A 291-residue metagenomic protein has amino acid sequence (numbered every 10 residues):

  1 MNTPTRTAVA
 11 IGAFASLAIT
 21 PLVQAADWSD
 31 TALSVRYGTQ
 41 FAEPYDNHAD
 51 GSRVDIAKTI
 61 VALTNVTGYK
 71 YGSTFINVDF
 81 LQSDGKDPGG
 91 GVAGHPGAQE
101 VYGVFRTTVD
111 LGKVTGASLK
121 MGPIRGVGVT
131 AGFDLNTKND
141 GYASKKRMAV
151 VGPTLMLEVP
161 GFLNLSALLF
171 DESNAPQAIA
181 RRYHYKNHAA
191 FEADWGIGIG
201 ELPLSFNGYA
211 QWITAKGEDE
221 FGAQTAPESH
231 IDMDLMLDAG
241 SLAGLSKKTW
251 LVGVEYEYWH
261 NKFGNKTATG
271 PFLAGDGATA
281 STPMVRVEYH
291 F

Functional and structural regions predicted by a protein language model:
M1-W28: Cleavable N-terminal export/targeting peptides
V23-D30, V66-F75, L111-G128, M156-L165 (+2 more regions): Short loop/turn motifs that connect adjacent beta-strands in outer-membrane beta-barrel proteins
A25-N77: Short glycine/proline- and aromatic-enriched beta-strand/turn motifs that initiate or cap beta-hairpins
Y37-F41, F80-D84, A131-N139, L169-A175 (+3 more regions): Transmembrane beta-strands of outer-membrane beta-barrel pores
L63-T67, F105-K113, V151-L157, F191-I197 (+2 more regions): Residues on the lipid-exposed face of transmembrane beta-strands in outer-membrane beta-barrel proteins
N77-Y142, Q224-E228, T269, A274: Surface-exposed loop and membrane-interface regions of Gram-negative outer-membrane beta-barrel proteins
E172-T249, F291: Outer-membrane beta-barrel transmembrane domain signature
G277-F291: Outer-membrane beta-barrel "beta-signal"
